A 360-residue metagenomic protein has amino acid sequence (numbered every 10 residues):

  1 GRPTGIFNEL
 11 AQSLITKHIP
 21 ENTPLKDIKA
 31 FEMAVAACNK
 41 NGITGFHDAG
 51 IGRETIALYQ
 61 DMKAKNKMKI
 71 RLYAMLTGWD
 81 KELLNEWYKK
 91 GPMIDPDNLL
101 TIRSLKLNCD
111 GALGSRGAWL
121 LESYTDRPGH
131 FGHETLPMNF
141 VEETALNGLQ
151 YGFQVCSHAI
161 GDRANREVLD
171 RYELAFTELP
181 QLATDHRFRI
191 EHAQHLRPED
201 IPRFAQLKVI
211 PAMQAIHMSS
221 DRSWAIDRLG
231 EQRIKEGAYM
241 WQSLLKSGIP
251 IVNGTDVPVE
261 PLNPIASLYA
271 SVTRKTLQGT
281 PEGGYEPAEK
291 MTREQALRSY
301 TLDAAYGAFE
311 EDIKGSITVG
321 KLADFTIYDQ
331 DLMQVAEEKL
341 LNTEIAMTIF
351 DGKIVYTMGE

Functional and structural regions predicted by a protein language model:
G1, L84-S104, L196-I210: Short amphipathic alpha-helices and their capping/turn segments at secondary-structure boundaries
G1-M75, P96-L149, V272-T273, L277: Catalytic pocket of metal/acid-base enzymes, prominently hydrolases
L14-I15, G45-H47, R53-L58, W79-L84 (+7 more regions): Flexible loop/turn segments at secondary-structure boundaries
K17-P20, A118, R222-I226, P281 (+1 more regions): Short acidic, glycine/proline-rich loop/turn micro-motifs
K29, L146-C156, R163-F188, H192-A193 (+5 more regions): His/Asp/Glu-enriched, well-ordered alpha-helical/loop segment that forms or immediately abuts the divalent-metal
F46-H47, I70-T77, R103-C109, V155-S157 (+3 more regions): Hydrophobic faces of well-ordered beta-strands that scaffold small-molecule active sites in alpha/beta enzyme cores
A57-D61, L84-K90, N165-L179: Distinct, well-ordered alpha-helical segments
A64-K69, I94-D95, A175-T184: Short helix-capping segments at alpha-helix termini
